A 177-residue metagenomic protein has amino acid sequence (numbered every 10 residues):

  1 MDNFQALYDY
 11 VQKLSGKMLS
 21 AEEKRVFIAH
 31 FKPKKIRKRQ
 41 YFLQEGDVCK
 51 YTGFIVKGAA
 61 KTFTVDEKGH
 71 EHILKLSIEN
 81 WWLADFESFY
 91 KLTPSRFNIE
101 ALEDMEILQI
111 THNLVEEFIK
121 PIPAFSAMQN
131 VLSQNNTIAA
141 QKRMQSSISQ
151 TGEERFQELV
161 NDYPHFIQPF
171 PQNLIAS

Functional and structural regions predicted by a protein language model:
M1-K32, S88: Cyclic nucleotide-binding regulatory module and flanking cytosolic helices
R39, K50-F63, E79-N80: Glycine- and acidic-residue-biased ligand/ion/polar-headgroup-sensing regions
F42-D47: Short phosphate-coordinating micro-motif centered on Lys-Gly-acidic
K68-H72: Short alpha-helix-to-loop micro-motif enriched in aromatics/charged/Gly
I73-N130, Q134: Cyclic-nucleotide recognition modules
A140-T151: Short, Lys/Arg-enriched, Trp-marked, Pro/Gly-tolerant hinge/linker segments that flank
Q150-S177: Phosphate-/nucleic-acid-contacting segments
